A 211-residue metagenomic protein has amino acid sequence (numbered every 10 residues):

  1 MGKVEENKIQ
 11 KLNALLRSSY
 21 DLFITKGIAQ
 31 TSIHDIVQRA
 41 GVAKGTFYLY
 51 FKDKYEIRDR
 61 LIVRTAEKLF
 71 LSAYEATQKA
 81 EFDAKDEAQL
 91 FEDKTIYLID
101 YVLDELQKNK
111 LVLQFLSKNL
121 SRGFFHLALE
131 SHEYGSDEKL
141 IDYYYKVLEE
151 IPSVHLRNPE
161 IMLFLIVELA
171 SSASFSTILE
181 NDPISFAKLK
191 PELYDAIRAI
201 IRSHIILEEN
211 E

Functional and structural regions predicted by a protein language model:
M1-Q10, I205-E211: N-terminal intrinsically disordered/low-complexity leader segments
V4, Q10-A14, S18, M162: N-terminal positioning helix adjacent to the helix-turn-helix/winged-helix DNA-binding module
A14, L22-R60, R64: Helix-turn-helix
F51, R58-S72, L116, S136: Alpha-helical DNA-contacting segments of helix-turn-helix folds
R60, R64, Y74-K108, I166: Hydrophobic alpha-helical connector segments
D93, L111, F124-S153, E160-F164: Amphipathic alpha-helical packing segments from all-alpha helical-bundle domains
K94-Y97, Y101-L127, F175-L179: Amphipathic alpha-helical segments used for helix-helix packing
E149-A196, E208-E211: Hydrophobic/aromatic-rich alpha-helical bundle segments in the mid-to-C-terminal region
